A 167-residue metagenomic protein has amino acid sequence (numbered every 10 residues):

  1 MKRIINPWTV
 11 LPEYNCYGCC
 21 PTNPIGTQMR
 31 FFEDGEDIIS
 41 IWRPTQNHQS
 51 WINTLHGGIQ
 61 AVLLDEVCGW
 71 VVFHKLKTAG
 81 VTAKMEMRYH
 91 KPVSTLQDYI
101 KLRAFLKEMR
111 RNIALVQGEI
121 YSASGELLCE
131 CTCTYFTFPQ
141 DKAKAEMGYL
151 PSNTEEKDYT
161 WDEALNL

Functional and structural regions predicted by a protein language model:
M1-P7, S94-L96, K107-L167: HotDog/MaoC-like acyl-thioester-processing domains
M1-Q46, M147, P151-L167: Non-catalytic linker/capping segments at the edges of enzyme domains
P12, I25-T27, E36-I38, G58 (+2 more regions): A generic structural signal for short beta-strands and their flanking turns/coil linkers
R30-D34, V62, H74, A79: Short, conserved, surface-exposed binding loops centered on an aromatic residue
I39-L63: A conserved, well-ordered hydrophobic junction motif at loop->secondary-structure transitions
W42-P44, Y89, T137: Hydrophobic residues in beta-strands and at strand termini
V67-K101, L106, T132: Hydrophobic beta-strand-centered segment that forms part of the acyl-chain substrate-binding groove
